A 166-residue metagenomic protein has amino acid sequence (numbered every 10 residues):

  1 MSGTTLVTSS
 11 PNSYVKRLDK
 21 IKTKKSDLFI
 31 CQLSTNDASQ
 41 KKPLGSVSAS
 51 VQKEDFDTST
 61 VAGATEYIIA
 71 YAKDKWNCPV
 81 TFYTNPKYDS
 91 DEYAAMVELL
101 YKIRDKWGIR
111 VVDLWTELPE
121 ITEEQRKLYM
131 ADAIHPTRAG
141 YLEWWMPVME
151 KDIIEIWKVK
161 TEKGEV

Functional and structural regions predicted by a protein language model:
M1-D55: Conserved SGNH/GDSL esterase-like catalytic core that processes O-acyl groups on lipids and polysaccharides
Y14-K16, S48, P79, L99-L100 (+1 more regions): Short, hinge-like loop/turn segments at secondary-structure boundaries
R17-K20, Y67-Y71, K151-D152: A generic secondary-structure signal
K24-F29, K75-V80, K106-R110: Loop/turn elements at helix/coil->beta-strand transitions in domains of secreted/extracellular proteins
Q32-S39, E66-L99: Active-site segments of SGNH/GDSL-like serine hydrolases that catalyze O-acetyl group transfer/hydrolysis on lipids
N36-T58, N85-M96, P119, Q125: Serine-dependent acyl-ester chemistry module
V61, T65: Aromatic/hydrophobic pocket-lining residues that form the small-molecule binding cavity in soluble enzyme cores
N85-V166: Catalytic His-Asp segment of secreted/periplasmic serine-dependent ester chemistry enzymes
